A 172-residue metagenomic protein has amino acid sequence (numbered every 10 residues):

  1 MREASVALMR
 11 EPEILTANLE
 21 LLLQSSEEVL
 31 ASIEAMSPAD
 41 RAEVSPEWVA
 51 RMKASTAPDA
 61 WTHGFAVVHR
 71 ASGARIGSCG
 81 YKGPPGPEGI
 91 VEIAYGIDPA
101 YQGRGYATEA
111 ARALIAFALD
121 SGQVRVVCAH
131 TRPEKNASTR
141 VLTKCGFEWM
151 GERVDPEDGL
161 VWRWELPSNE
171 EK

Functional and structural regions predicted by a protein language model:
M1-E92, G96-A100, A113-S121, V126 (+2 more regions): GNAT-family acyltransferases
G105-T108: Glycine-rich acyl-CoA binding loop
A129-T139: Conserved beta-strand-loop-alpha-helix junction that forms the acyl-donor binding cleft
L142: Conserved active-site tyrosine of GNAT-family acetyltransferases
